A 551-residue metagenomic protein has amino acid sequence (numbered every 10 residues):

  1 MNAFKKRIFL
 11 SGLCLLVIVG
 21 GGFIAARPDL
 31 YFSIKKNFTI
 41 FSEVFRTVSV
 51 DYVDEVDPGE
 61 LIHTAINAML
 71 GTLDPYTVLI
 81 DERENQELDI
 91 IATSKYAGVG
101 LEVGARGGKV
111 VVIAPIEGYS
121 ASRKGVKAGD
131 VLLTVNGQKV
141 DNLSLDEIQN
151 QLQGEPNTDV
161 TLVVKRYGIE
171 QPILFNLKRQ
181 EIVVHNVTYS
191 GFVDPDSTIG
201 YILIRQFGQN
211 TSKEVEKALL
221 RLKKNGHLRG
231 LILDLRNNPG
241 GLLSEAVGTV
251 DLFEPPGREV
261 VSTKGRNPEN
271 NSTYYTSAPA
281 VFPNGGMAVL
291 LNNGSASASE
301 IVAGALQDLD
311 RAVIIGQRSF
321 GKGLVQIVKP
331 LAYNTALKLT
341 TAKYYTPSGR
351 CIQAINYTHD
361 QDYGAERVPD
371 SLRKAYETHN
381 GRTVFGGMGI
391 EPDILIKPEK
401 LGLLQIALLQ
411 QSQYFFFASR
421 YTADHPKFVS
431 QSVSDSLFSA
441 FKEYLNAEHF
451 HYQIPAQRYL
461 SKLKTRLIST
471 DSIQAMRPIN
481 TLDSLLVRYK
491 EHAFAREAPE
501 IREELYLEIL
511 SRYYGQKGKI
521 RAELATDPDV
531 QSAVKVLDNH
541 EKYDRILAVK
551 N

Functional and structural regions predicted by a protein language model:
M1-K5: Short, Lys/Arg-rich N-terminal segment immediately upstream of the first membrane anchor
F9-I24: Hydrophobic membrane-insertion alpha-helices, especially the h-region of bacterial N-terminal signal peptides
F23-N37, F41, F45-V53, D57-P58 (+5 more regions): Cleft-lining beta-strand/loop regions that shape enzyme active-site pockets
Y52-I113, N157-Y189, L524-V534, K542-V549: Extended, small/polar residue-biased N-terminal targeting/export presequences and adjacent propeptide/linker tracts
A114, L143, N176, T340 (+3 more regions): Short linear motifs in exposed loops
A298, D310-R311, I315-Q317, G321-R382 (+1 more regions): Polar, glycine-rich mid-to-C-terminal structural blocks that act as macromolecule-binding/assembly scaffolds
C351-N551: Conserved functional hotspot residues or short segments at active or partner-binding sites across diverse domains
